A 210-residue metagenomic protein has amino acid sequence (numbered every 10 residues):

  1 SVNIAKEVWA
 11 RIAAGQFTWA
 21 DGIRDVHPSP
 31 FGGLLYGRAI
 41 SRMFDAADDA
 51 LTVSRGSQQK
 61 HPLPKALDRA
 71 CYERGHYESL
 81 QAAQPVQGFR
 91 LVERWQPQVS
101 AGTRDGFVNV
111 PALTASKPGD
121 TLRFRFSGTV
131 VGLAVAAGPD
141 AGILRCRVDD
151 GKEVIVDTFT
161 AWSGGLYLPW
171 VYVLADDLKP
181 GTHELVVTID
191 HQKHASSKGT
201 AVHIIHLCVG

Functional and structural regions predicted by a protein language model:
S1-W19, L34-D48: Extracellular serine-dependent O-acyl
G22: Flexible glycine-rich active-site/ligand-binding loops centered on an Asp-His dyad
D25, P30, L34-G210: Conserved catalytic region of serine esterases and O-acyltransferases that act on ester linkages in lipids
